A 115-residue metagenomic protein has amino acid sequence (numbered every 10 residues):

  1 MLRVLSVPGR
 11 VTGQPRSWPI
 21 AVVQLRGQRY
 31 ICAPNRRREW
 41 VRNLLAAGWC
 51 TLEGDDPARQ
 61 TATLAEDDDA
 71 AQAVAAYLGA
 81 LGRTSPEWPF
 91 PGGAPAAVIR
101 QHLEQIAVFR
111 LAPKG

Functional and structural regions predicted by a protein language model:
M1-P34: Short beta-strand segments
Q28, N35-K114: Short, structured beta-strand-loop surface elements
